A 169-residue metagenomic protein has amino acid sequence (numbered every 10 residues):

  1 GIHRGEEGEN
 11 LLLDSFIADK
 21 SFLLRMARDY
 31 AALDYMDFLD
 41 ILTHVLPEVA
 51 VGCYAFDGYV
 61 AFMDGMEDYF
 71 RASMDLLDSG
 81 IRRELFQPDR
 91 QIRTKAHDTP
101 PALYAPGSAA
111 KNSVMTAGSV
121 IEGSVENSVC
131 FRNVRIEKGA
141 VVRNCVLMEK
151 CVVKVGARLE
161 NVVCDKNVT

Functional and structural regions predicted by a protein language model:
G1-Y30: Conserved core of the sugar-phosphate nucleotidyltransferase
Y30-T169: Left-handed beta-helix
